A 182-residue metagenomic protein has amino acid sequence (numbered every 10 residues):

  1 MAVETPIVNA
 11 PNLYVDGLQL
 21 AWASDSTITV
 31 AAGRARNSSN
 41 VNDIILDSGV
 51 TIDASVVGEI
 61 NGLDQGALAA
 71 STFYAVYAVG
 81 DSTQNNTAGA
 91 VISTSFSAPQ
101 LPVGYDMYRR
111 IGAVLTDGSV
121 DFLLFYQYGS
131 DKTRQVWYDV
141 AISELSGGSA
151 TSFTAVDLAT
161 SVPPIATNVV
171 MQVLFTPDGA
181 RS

Functional and structural regions predicted by a protein language model:
A2-N85: N-terminal assembly/attachment segments of tailed bacteriophage virion structural proteins
T5-P6, G62-F73, L101-R109, V156-N168: Short, surface-exposed loop and linker segments with low hydrophobicity and enrichment for Pro/Ser/Thr
V15, A31, D47, V56 (+9 more regions): Intrinsically disordered, low-complexity segments enriched in small/polar residues
D16-Q19, T27, G33-N37, A70-G80 (+1 more regions): Beta-rich globular "head" domains
V57, I92-S97, A150-T154, I165: Short amphipathic alpha-helical surface micro-motifs
L68, A78, S82-L101, S182: Glycine-anchored, exposed beta-strand/edge motif detector
V79, V91, A113-L115, L174: Residues in well-ordered beta-strands of folded domains
T94-Y138: Polybasic, proline/glycine-rich intrinsically disordered low-complexity segments
